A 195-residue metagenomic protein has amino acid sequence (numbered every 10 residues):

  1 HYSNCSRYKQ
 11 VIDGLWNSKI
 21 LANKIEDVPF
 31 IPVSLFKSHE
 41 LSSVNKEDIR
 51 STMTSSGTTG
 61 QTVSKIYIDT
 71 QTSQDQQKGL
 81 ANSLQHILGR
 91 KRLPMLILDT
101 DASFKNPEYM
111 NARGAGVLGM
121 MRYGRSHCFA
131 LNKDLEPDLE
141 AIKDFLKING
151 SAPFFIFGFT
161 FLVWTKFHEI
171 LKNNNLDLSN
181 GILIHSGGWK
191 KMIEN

Functional and structural regions predicted by a protein language model:
H1, S55, I156: Residue-level signal for inorganic ion chemistry
S3, R7-Q10, G14-T54, T62-I66 (+3 more regions): Active-site diphosphate/adenylate-binding microenvironment
Q61-T62, A102, G188-M192: A short, flexible beta-alpha/helix-coil linker loop
T62-Y67, Q85-L96, G124-A130: Short secondary-structure capping/junction motifs at helix and strand boundaries
K65-Q74, M110-G114, L171: "Short basic amphipathic alpha-helical interaction patches in structured regions
Q77-L93, E140-I148: Conserved ATP-dependent adenylate/AMP-binding module captured primarily in the ANL superfamily
L84-L118: Conserved AMP-binding loop of ANL adenylate-forming enzymes
E108-Y109, L118-N195: Active-site glycine/GP-rich loop and adjacent strand/helix microenvironment that borders small-molecule binding pockets
